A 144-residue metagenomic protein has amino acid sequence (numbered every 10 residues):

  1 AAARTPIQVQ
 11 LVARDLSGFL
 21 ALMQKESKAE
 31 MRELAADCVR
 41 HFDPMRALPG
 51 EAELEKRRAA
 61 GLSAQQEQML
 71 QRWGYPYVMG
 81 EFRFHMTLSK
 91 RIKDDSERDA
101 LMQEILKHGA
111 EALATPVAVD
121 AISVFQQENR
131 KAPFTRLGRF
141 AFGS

Functional and structural regions predicted by a protein language model:
A1-S144: Enzymes that process phosphate groups on RNA ends and nucleotide/triphosphate substrates
